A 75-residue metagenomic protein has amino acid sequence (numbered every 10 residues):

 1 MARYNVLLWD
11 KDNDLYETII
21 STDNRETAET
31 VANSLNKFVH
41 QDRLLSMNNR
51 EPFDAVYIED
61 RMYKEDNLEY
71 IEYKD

Functional and structural regions predicted by a protein language model:
M1, D14, E26, E51-F53 (+1 more regions): Compositionally biased, low-complexity intrinsically disordered regions
M1-T18, L45-M47: Short aromatic-glycine-(Arg/Gly/Cys) micro-motifs in beta-strand/loop hairpins
W9, T18-I20, P52, E59: Generic ordered-secondary-structure signal
D14-T30: A short, exposed loop/beta-hairpin motif centered on an aromatic-Gly-Thr core
S34-D75: Short, mixed-charge low-complexity intrinsically disordered segments
